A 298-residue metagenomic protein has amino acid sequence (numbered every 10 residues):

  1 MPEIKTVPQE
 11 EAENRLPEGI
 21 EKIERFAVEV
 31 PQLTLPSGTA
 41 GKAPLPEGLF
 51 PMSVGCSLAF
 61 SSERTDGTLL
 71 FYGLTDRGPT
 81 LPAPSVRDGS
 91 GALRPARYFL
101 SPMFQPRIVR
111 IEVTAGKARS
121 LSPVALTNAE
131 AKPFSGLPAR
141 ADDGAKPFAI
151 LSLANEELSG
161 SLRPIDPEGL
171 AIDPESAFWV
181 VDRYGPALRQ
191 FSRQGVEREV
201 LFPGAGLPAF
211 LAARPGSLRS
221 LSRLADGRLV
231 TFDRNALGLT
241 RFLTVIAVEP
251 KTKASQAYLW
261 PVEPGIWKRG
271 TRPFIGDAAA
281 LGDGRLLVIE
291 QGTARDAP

Functional and structural regions predicted by a protein language model:
M1-P298: Sequence/structural signature of beta-propeller domains
